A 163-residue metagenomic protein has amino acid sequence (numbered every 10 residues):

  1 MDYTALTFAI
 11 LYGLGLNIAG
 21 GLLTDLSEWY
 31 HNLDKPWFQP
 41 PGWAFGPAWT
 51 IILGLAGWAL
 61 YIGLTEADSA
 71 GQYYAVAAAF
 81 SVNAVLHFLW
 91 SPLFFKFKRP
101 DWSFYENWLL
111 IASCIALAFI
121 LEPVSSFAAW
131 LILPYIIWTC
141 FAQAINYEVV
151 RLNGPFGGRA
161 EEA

Functional and structural regions predicted by a protein language model:
M1-L22: N-terminal signal-anchor transmembrane alpha helix
T24-P41, V149-A163: Cytosolic, membrane-interface loops and tails of multi-pass inner-membrane proteins
W29, L89-K98: C-terminal ends of transmembrane helices
P40-G54, R99-L110: Membrane-interface loop-to-helix entry segments
A48-I62, N83-L86, L109-C114: Core segments of transmembrane alpha-helices that mediate helix-helix packing or line hydrophobic substrate/ligand
A77-F88, F104-L117, Y135-C140: Hydrophobic alpha-helical segments of small multi-pass membrane proteins
F94-R99, L117-W130: Membrane-helix boundary connector in multi-pass membrane proteins
E122-A163: Terminal transmembrane helical module of multi-pass membrane proteins
